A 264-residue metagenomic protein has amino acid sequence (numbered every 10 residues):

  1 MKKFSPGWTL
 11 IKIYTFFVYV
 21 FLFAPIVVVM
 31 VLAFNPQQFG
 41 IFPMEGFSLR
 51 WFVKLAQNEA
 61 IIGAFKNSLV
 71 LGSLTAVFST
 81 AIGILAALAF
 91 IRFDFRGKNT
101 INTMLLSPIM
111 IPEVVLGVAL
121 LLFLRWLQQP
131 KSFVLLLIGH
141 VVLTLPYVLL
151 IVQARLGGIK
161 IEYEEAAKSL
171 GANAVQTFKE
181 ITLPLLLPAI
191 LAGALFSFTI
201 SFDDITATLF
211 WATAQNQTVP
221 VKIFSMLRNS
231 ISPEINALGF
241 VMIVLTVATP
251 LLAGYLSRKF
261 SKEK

Functional and structural regions predicted by a protein language model:
M1-N58, G63-K66, V70, L252-K264: N-terminal, non-cleaved signal-anchor transmembrane helix
M1-W8, S73-L105, L122, W126 (+1 more regions): Transmembrane-helix boundary motif in ABC transporter permease subunits
K2-I13, G97, Q153-E164, K168 (+2 more regions): C-terminal transmembrane helix and the adjacent membrane-cytosol boundary/short C-terminal tail of inner/organellar
K3-G7, Q37, F52-A60, F202-L252 (+2 more regions): Interhelical loop and adjacent transmembrane-helix boundary motif in polytopic membrane transport permeases
F4, G40, M44, L49 (+4 more regions): Membrane-interfacial helix termini and adjacent extracytoplasmic/periplasmic loops of multi-pass transporters
I13-Y14, Y19-I26, V142, L149-V152 (+2 more regions): Transmembrane alpha-helices
I62, K66, V70-I82, A86 (+7 more regions): Hydrophobic alpha-helical transmembrane segments of multipass integral membrane proteins, especially permease/channel
G63-N67, F123-Y147, P188-A189, A194 (+1 more regions): Loop-to-helix entry region at the N-terminal start of transmembrane alpha-helices in multi-pass membrane transporters
